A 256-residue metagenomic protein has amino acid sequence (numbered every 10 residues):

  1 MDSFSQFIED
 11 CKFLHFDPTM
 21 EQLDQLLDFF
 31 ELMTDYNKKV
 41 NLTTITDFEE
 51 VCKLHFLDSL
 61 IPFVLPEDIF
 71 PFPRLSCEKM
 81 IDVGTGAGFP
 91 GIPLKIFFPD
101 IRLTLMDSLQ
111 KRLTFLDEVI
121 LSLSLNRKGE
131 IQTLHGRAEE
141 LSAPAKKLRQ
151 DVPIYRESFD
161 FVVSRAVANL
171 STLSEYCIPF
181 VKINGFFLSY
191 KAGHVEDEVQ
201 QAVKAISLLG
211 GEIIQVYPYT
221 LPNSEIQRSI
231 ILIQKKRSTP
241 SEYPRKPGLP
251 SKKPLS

Functional and structural regions predicted by a protein language model:
D2-L75, I81, K111-I131: Class I SAM-dependent transferase core
M33, L94, K191, I233: Residue-level signal for inorganic ion chemistry
L60-A168, S174-C177: Conserved SAM/SAH cofactor-binding pocket of Class I
R112-T114, V195, V199: Short alpha-helix immediately C-terminal to the canonical SAM-binding loop
E139, A192-E196, L221: Short "lid" loop at the C-terminus of a central beta-strand within the Rossmann-like core of SAM-dependent
V167, Y190-H194, P218: Short strand-turn motif at the edge of the Rossmann-like AdoMet-binding core
V181-I183: Helix-to-beta-strand junctions that scaffold the AdoMet/dcAdoMet cofactor pocket in Class I SAM-dependent enzymes
Q200-S256: SAM/dcSAM-binding transferase cores
